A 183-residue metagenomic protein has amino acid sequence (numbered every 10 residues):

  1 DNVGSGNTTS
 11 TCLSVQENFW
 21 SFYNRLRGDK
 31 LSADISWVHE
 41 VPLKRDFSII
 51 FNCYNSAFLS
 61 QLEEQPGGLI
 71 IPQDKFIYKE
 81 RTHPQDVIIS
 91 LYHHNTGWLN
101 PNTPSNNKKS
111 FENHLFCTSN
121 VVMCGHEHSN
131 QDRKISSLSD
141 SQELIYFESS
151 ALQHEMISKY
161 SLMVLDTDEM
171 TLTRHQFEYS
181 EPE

Functional and structural regions predicted by a protein language model:
D1, I89, H93, M123: Active-site beta-strand/loop signature of hydrolases that rely on acidic residues for catalysis
N2-Q85, N107-K109: Binuclear metal-dependent hydrolase catalytic cores centered on His/Asp/Glu-rich metal-binding motifs
D46, N100-R174: Conserved beta-sheet core of the metallophosphoesterase superfamily
S48-S60, I89-H93, I145-A151: Active-site-proximal beta-strand elements of phosphoester/diester hydrolases
S56-Q61, N95-W98, H128-N130, L152-H154 (+1 more regions): Short, solvent-exposed loop/turn segments at secondary-structure junctions
H83-L99: Short acidic, glycine-rich surface-loop motifs adjacent to enzyme active sites
Q85, P182-E183: Disordered regulatory segments flanking catalytic cores
R174-P182: Short, solvent-exposed aromatic-acidic interface loops
